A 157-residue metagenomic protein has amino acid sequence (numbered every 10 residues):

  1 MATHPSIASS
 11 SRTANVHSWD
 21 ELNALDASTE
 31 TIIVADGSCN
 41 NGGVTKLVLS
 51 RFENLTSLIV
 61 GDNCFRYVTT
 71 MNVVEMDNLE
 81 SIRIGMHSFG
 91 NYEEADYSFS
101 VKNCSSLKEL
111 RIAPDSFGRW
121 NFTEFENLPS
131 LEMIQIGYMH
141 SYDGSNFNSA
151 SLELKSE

Functional and structural regions predicted by a protein language model:
M1-W19: Extracellular/luminal ectodomains of metazoan preproproteins built from arrays of small disulfide-bonded modules
W19-T70, M76-L79, F89: LRR N-terminal entry segment and analogous cap-like coil->beta motifs
A27, G42, S50-E53, R66 (+6 more regions): Inter-repeat linker/turn residues at the boundaries of leucine-rich repeats
T29, V44, L55, V68 (+8 more regions): Conserved hydrophobic position(s) of the canonical leucine-rich repeat
C64, S88-N91, P114-F117, L128 (+1 more regions): Right-handed parallel beta-helix/beta-solenoid
R83-S100, G137-S156: Acidic/polar low-complexity surface segments
